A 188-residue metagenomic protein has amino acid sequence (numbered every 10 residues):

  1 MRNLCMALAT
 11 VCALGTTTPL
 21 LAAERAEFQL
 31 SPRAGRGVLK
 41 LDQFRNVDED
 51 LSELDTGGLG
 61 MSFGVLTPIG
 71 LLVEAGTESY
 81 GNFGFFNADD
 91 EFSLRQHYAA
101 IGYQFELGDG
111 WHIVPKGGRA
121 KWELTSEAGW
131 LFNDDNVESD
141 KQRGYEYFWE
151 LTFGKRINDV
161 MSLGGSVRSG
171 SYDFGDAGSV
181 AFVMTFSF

Functional and structural regions predicted by a protein language model:
M1-Q29: Cleavable N-terminal export/targeting peptides
L20-F83, S187: Short glycine/proline- and aromatic-enriched beta-strand/turn motifs that initiate or cap beta-hairpins
F28, I69-V73, D109-I113, I157-G165: Repeated loop/turn-to-beta-strand initiation elements of outer-membrane beta-barrel proteins
V38-N46, S79-N87, K121-E127, S171-G175: Gram-negative outer-membrane beta-barrel proteins
R45-L51, G84-D90, N133-D140, R168-S171: Extracellular loop and loop/strand-boundary signature of outer-membrane beta-barrel proteins
E53, N87-E91, L107-D109, R143-Y145 (+1 more regions): Solvent-exposed loop/turn segments connecting transmembrane beta-strands in outer-membrane beta-barrel proteins
S62-L66, G102-Q104, T152-G154, T185-S187: Transmembrane beta-barrel domains of outer membrane proteins
W149, K155, D176-F188: Outer-membrane beta-barrel "beta-signal"
